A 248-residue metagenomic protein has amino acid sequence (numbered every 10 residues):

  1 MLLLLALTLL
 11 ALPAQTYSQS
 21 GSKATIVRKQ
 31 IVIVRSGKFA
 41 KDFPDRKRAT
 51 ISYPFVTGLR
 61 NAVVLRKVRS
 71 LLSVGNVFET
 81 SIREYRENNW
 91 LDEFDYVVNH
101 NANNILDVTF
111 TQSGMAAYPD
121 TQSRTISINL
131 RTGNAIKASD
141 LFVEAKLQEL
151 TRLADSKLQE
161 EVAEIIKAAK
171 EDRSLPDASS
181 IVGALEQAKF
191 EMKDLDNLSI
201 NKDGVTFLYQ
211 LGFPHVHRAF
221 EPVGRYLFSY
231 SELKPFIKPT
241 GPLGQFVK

Functional and structural regions predicted by a protein language model:
M1-L3, N104: A short alpha-helix capping/helix-coil boundary motif
L3-A11: Bacterial N-terminal signal peptides
T16-K248: Compositionally biased intrinsically disordered regions enriched in Thr/Gly
